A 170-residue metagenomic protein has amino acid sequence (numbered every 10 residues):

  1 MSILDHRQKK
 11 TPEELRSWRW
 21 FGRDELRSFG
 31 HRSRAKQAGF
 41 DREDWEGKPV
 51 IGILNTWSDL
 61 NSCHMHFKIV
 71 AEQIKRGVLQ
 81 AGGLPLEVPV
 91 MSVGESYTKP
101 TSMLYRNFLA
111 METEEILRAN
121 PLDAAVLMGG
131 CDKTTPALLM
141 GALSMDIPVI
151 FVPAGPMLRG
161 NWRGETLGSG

Functional and structural regions predicted by a protein language model:
S2-W45: N-terminal amphipathic/basic leader segments beginning at the initiator methionine
K10-F21, I51-S58, V88-P100, G170: Gly-rich Lys/Arg/Thr-decorated short loops/hinges at beta-loop-alpha junctions or inter-strand turns that position
R23, R27, H31, E46 (+6 more regions): Generic structural signal for well-ordered, non-membrane alpha-helical segments in soluble metabolic enzymes
G30-G39, L79, L84-L127: Glycine-rich oxoanion-binding loops at beta->alpha junctions
G39-F40, D59, E72-L84, E114-R118 (+2 more regions): Generic secondary-structure signature for well-ordered alpha-helical cores
E43, G52, S58-S92: Glycine-rich phosphate/diphosphate-binding loop of Rossmann-like nucleotide-binding domains
K48, M91, G155: Residue-level "edge-of-site" marker
M103-G170: Active-site cavity-forming subdomains of large catalytic enzyme subunits
